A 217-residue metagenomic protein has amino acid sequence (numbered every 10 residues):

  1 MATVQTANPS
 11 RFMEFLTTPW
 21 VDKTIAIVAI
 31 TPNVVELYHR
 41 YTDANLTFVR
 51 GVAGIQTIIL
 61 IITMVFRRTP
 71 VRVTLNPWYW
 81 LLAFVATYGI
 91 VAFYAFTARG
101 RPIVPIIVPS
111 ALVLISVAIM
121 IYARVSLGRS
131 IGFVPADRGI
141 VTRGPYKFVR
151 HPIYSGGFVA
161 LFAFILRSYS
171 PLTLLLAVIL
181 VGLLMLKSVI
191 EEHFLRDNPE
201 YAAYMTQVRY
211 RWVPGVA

Functional and structural regions predicted by a protein language model:
M1-V134, A163-A217: Membrane-anchoring alpha-helices and their flanking helix-loop junctions
V134-G156: Active-site-proximal inter-transmembrane loops
